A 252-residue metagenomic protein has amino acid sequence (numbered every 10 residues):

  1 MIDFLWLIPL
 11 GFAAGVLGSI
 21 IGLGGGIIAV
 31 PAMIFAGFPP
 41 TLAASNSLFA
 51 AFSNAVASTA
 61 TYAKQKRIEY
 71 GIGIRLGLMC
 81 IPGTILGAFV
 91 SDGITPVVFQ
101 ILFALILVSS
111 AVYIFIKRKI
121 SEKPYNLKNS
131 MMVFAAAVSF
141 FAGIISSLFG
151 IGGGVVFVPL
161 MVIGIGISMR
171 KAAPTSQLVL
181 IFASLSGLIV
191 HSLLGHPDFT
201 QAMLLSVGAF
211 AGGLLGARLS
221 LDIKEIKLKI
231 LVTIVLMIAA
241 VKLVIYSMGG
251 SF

Functional and structural regions predicted by a protein language model:
M1-A14, I34-P40, A60-L148, I163-G164 (+2 more regions): Juxtamembrane transmembrane-helix boundary motif
L7-L10, A14-I20, G25, F52-A55: Accessory recognition modules or surfaces
I21-A29, G150-L160: Transmembrane helix boundary and interhelical junction motifs in multipass membrane proteins
P40-S45, A173-Q177: Small-residue hotspots at the loop-to-helix junctions and early N-terminal turns of transmembrane alpha-helices
N46-T61: Transmembrane alpha-helices of multi-pass small-molecule transport proteins
S47-A51, S176-L180, A202-S206: Short hydrophobic/aromatic, small-residue-rich stretches within specific transmembrane helices of secondary active
S109, P174-G187: Hydrophobic alpha-helical transmembrane segments of multi-pass integral membrane proteins, especially transporters
